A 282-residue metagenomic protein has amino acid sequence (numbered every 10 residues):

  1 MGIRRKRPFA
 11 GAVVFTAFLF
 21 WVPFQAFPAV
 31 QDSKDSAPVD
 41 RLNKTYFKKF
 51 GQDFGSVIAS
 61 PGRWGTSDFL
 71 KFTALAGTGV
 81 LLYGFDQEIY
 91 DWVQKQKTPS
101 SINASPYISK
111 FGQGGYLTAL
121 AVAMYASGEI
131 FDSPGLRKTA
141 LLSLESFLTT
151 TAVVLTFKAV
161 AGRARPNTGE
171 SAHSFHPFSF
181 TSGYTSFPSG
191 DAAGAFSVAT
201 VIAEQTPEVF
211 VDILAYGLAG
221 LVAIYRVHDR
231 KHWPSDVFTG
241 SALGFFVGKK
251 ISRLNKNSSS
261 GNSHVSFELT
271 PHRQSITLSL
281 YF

Functional and structural regions predicted by a protein language model:
G2-G11, F15-K71, I102-T118, I130-F282: Replace "edges of transmembrane helices
N43-F47, G79, D91-V93: A short, ordered amphipathic alpha-helix with a cationic face
F72-A76: Alpha-helical transmembrane segments
G79-Q87: Alpha-helical transmembrane segments of multi-pass membrane proteins
D86-K97: Interfacial/capping segments of alpha-helical transmembrane domains
A121-M124: Long, hydrophobic/aromatic-enriched structural stretches that serve as scaffold segments
